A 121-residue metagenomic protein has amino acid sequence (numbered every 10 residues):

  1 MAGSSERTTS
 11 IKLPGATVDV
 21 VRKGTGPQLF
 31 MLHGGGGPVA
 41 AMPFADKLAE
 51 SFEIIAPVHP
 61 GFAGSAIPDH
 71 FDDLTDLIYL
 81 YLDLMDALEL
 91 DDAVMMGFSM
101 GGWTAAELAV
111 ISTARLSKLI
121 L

Functional and structural regions predicted by a protein language model:
M1-T17: N-terminal cap/lid segment of alpha/beta-hydrolase-fold proteins
K12-A66: Conserved HGGG/HGGXW glycine-rich cap/lid loop of the alpha/beta-hydrolase fold
G24-G26, E50, D86-D92, T113-A114: Active-site acidic short loop of glycosyltransferases
A45-A49, F71-D73, S112-T113: Glycine-rich, phosphate-binding/catalytic loops in enzymes
I55-M96: Active-site loop/oxyanion-hole signature of alpha/beta-hydrolase fold enzymes
D91-L121: Conserved hydrolase catalytic core segment
